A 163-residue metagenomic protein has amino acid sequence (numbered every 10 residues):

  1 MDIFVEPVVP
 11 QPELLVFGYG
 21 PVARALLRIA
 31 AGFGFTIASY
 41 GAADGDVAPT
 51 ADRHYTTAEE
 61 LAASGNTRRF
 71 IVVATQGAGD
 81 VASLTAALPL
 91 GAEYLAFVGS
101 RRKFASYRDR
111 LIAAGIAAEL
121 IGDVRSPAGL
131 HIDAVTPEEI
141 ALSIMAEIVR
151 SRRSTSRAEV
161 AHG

Functional and structural regions predicted by a protein language model:
M1-Y55, L61-F70, K103, R110 (+1 more regions): Segments forming oxygen-rich coordination pockets for charged ligands
E6, F17, V73-T75, V98-G99 (+1 more regions): Short beta-strand segments
Y19-G20, Q76, D133: Glycine-rich Rossmann-fold phosphate-binding loop(s) that bind the pyrophosphate of adenine dinucleotide cofactors
F35, A92, I116: Short phosphate-binding/catalytic loops that engage adenosine nucleotides
I37, I71, L95, I121-V124: Hydrophobic/aromatic residues located in beta-strands of well-ordered beta-sheets within soluble catalytic
T56-F97, R102-S106: Rossmann-like adenosine-cofactor binding region
V98-G163: Adenosine-phosphate binding glycine-rich loop
